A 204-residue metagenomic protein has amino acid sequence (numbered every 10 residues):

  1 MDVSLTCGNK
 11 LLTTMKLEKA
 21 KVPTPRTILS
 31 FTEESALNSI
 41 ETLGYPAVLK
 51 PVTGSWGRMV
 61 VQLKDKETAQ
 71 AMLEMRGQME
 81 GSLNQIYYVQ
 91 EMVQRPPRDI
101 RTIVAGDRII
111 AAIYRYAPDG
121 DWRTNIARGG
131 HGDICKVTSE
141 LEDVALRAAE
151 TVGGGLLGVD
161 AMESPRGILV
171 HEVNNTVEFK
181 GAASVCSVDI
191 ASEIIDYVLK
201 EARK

Functional and structural regions predicted by a protein language model:
M1-R26: Conserved N-proximal alpha/beta basic substrate-recognition cap immediately N-terminal to, or forming the N-lobe
T24-P46: Rossmann-like NAD(P)H-binding beta-loop-alpha module
A47, Y88, I110-A111, L157 (+1 more regions): Protein kinase-like catalytic core scaffold
W56-M59, G181-A182: A short acidic, helix-capping loop that chelates divalent metal ions and anchors anionic groups
R58-A149: Phosphate-binding site of ATP-dependent enzymes
T102-V104, G167-G181: A short beta-strand motif that forms the metal-chelation/ATP-contact edge of phosphoryl-transfer active sites
W122-V170, E193, Y197-R203: A long amphipathic alpha-helix within ATP-dependent nucleotide-binding catalytic cores
F179-D189: Short, flexible active-site recognition loops that position polar ligands and cofactors
